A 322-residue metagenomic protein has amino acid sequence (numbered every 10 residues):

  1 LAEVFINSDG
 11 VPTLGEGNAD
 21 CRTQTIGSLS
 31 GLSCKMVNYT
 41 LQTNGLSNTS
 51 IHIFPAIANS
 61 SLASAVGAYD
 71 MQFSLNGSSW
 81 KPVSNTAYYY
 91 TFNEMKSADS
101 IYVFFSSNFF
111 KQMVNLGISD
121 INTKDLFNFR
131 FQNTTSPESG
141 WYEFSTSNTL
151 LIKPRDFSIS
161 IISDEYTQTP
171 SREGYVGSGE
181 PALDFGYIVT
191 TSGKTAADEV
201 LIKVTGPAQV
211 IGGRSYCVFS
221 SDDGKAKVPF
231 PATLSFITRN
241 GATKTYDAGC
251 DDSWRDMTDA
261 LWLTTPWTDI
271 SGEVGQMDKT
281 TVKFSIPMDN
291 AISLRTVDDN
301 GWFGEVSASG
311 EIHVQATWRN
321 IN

Functional and structural regions predicted by a protein language model:
L1-N48, F104-T238, A242, S285-S309 (+1 more regions): N-terminal small/polar-rich segments of proteins
G10-P12, F73, I159, D259-W262 (+1 more regions): Low-complexity, compositionally biased segments
N44-S47, H52, A58-A87, M95 (+3 more regions): Core subunits and conserved enzymes of cellular information-processing and envelope-translocation systems across
T49-F73, G77, F219-L263: Low-complexity, serine/threonine/proline-enriched polar segments
F92-S100: Short, glycine/alanine-rich amphipathic alpha-helical segment that often forms an alpha-turn-alpha hairpin
T245-V306: C-terminal structured domain segments
